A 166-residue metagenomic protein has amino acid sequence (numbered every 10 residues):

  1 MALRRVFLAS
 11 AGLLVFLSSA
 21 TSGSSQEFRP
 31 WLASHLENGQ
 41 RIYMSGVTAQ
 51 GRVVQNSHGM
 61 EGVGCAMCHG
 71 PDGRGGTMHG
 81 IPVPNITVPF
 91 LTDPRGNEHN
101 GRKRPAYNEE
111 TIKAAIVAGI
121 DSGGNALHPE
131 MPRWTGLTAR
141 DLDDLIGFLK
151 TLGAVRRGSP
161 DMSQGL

Functional and structural regions predicted by a protein language model:
M1-S10: Bacterial N-terminal signal peptides that target proteins for export
A9-S18: Bacterial N-terminal signal peptides
G23-E61, G101: Electrostatic cytochrome c docking/interface patches
N38, Y107-S122, P129-S159: C-terminal capping alpha-helices of c-type cytochrome domains
M44-V47, M67-G75, V117, D121 (+1 more regions): Detector for the c-type heme attachment site
A49-G51, G76, T92-R95, S122-G124 (+1 more regions): Short loop/beta submotifs within extracellular cysteine-rich repeat domains
V53-T111, E130-L137: Gly/Gly-Pro-rich "capping" loops immediately C-terminal to redox-active cysteine motifs in periplasmic/lumenal
G158-L166: Extracytosolic ligand-binding ectodomains
